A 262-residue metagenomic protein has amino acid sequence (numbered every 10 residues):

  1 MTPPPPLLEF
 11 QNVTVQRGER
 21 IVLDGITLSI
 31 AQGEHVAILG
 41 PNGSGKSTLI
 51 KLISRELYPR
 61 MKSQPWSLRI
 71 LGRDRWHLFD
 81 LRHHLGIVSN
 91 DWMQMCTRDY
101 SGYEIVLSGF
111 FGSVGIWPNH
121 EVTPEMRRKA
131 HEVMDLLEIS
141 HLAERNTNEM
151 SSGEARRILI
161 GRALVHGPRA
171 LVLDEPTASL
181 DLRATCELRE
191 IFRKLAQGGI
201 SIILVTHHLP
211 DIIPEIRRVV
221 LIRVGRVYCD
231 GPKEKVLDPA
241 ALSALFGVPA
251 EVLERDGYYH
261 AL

Functional and structural regions predicted by a protein language model:
L8, V22-L23: Conserved structural motif at the start of ABC-family nucleotide-binding domains
L107, V122-L142: Conserved ABC ATPase "signature" region
H120-E121, N146-M150, E154: Conserved ABC ATPase signature
L171-E175: Catalytic Walker B motif of ABC-type/P-loop ATPase nucleotide-binding domains
T206-H207: H-loop/switch region of ABC-family ATPase nucleotide-binding domains
V219-P232: H-loop (His-switch) and adjacent beta-strand-loop-beta switch element of ABC-type ATPase nucleotide-binding domains
S243-L262: ABC ATPase nucleotide-binding domains
